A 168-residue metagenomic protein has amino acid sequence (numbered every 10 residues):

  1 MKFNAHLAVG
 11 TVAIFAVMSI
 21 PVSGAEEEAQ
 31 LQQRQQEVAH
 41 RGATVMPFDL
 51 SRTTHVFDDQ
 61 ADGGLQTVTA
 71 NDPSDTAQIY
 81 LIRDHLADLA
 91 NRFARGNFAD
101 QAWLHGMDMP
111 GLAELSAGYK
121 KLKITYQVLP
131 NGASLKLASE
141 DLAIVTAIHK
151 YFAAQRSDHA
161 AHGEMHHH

Functional and structural regions predicted by a protein language model:
M1-G10: Bacterial N-terminal signal peptides that target proteins for export
F15, I20-H168: Intrinsically disordered, low-complexity terminal tails/loops enriched in metal-binding residues
